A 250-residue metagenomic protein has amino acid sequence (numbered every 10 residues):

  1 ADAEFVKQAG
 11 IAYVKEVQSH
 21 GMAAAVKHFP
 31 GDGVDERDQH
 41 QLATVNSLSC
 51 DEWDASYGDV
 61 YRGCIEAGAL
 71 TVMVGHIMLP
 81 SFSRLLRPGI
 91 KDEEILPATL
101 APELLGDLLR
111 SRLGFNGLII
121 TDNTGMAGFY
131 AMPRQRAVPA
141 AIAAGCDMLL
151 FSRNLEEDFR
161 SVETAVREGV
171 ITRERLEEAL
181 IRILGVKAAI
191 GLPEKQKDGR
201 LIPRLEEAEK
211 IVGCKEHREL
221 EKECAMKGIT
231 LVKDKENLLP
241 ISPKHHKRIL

Functional and structural regions predicted by a protein language model:
D2-R175: Second-shell residues forming the walls of enzyme active-site clefts
A101-P102, S111, A131-L250: Preference for extracellular/luminal or secreted protein segments
